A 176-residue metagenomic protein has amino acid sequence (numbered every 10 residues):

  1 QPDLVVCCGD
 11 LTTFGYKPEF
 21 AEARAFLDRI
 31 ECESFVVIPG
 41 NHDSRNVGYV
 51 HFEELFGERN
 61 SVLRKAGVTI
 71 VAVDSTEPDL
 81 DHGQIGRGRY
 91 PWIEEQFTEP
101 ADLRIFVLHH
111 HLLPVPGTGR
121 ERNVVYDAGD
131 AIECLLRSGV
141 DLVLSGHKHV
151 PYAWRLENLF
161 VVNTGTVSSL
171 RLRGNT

Functional and structural regions predicted by a protein language model:
D3-D10, F35-N41, D74, I105-H109 (+2 more regions): Active-site neighborhood of phospho(di)ester-bond hydrolases with catalytic His/Asp-centered motifs
C7, L11-F35, P151, E157-L159 (+1 more regions): Internal alpha/beta domain cores that form substrate/cofactor-binding pockets in large enzymes and binding proteins
T13-P18, E22, N41-G48, P78-D81 (+3 more regions): Active-site environment of divalent metal-dependent phosphoester hydrolases
K17-E95, E99, E133-L136: Extended active-site neighborhood of metal-dependent phosphoesterases/phosphodiesterases
D28, R120-T176: Conserved beta-sheet core of the metallophosphoesterase superfamily
N60-V62, L103, T164: Hydrophobic/basic alpha-helical segments enriched in Actinobacteria
V68, L103-I105, L159: Alpha/beta-hydrolase fold active-site loops
P100-G117: Short acidic, glycine-rich surface-loop motifs adjacent to enzyme active sites
